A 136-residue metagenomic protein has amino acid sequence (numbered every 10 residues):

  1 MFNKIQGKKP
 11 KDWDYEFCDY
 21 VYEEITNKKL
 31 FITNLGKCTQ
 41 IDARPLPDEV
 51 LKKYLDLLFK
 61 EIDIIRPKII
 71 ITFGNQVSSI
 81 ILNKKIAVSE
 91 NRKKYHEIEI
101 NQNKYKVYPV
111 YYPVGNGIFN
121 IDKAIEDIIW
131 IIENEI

Functional and structural regions predicted by a protein language model:
M1-E90, K104-F119, K123, W130-I131: A polyanion-binding, active-site-adjacent surface
N91-N101: Short acidic-hydrophobic surface loop/beta-edge motif
I132-I136: Short, hydrophobic alpha-helical segments
